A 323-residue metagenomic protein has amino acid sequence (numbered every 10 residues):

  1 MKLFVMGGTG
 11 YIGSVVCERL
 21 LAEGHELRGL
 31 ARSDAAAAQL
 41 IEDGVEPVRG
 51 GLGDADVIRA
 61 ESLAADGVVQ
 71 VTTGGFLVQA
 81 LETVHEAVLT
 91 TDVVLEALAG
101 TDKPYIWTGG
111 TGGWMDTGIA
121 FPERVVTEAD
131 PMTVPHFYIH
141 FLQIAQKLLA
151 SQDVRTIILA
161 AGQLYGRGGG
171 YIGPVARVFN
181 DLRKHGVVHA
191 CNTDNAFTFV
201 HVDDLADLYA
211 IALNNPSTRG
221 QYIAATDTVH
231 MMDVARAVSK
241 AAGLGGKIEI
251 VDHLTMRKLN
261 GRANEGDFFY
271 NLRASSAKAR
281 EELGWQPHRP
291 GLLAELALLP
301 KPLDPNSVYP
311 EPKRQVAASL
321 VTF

Functional and structural regions predicted by a protein language model:
K2, A206-N264, D304-F323: Mid/C-terminal beta-alpha module of Rossmann-like enzyme folds, strongest in SDR-family dehydrogenases/epimerases
L3-E23: N-terminal Rossmann NAD(P)H-binding glycine-rich loop of SDR-like oxidoreductase domains
R32-A97: NAD(P)H-binding glycine-rich loop region in Rossmannoid oxidoreductase-like domains and their noncatalytic homologs
G50, E265-F323: C-terminal amphipathic/interface module of NAD(P)-dependent oxidoreductases and related NAD-binding regulators
D92-F137: Conserved Rossmann-fold NAD(P)-dependent oxidoreductase catalytic core, especially the SDR/UDP-sugar
I144-G168: Conserved beta-loop-beta element that borders a ligand/cofactor-binding pocket
Y165-R177, K184, I211-Y222: Glycine/proline-rich active-site loop of Rossmann-fold NAD(P)-dependent oxidoreductases
V178-V200, D204: A conserved pocket-lining segment of Rossmann-fold NAD(P)-dependent short-chain dehydrogenase/reductase
